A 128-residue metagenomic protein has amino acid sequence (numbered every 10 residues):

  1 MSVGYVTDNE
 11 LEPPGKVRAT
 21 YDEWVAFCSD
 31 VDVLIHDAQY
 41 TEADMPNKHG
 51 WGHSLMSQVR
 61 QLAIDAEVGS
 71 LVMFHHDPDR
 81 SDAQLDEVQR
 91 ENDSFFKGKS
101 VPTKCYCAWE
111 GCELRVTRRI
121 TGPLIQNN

Functional and structural regions predicted by a protein language model:
M1-F74, L85-S94, K99, R118-Q126: Metal-dependent phosphodiesterase/nuclease catalytic metal-binding core
Y40-T41, D77-S81, E113: Short Gly/Pro-enriched loop/turn and capping motifs at secondary-structure junctions
G98-L114: Canonical P-loop GTPase G-domain recognition
